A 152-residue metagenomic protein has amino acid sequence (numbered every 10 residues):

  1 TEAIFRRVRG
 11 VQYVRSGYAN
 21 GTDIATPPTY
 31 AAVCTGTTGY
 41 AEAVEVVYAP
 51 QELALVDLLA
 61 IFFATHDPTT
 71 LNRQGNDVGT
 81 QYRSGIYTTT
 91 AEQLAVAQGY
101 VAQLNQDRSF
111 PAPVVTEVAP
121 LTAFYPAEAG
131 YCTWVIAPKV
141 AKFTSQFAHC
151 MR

Functional and structural regions predicted by a protein language model:
T1-R152: Flexible coil/turn and secondary-structure edge motifs
